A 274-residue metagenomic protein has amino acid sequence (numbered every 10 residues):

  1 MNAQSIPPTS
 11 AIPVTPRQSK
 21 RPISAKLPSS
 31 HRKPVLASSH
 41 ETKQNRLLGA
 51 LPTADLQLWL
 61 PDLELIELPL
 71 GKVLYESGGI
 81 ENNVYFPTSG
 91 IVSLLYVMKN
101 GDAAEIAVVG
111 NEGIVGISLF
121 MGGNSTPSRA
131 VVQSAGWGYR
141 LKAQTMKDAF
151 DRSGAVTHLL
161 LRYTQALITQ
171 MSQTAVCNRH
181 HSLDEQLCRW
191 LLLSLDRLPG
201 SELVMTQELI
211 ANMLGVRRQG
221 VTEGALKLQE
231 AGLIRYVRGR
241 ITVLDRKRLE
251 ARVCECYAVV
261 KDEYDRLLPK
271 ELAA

Functional and structural regions predicted by a protein language model:
M1-R21: N-terminal acidic, proline/glycine-rich, low-complexity intrinsically disordered segments
T15-P69, I114, L119-F120: Cyclic nucleotide-binding regulatory module and flanking cytosolic helices
L56, I114, M146-K147, L249: A generic structural signal for short hydrophobic patches within well-formed alpha-helices
K72-S134: Cyclic nucleotide-binding regulatory domains
I91, G136-G138, R240: Structural motif
Q133-A135, A149-R217: Polybasic "coupling" helices that flank or enter modular domains
L193-A274: Phosphate-/nucleic-acid-contacting segments
